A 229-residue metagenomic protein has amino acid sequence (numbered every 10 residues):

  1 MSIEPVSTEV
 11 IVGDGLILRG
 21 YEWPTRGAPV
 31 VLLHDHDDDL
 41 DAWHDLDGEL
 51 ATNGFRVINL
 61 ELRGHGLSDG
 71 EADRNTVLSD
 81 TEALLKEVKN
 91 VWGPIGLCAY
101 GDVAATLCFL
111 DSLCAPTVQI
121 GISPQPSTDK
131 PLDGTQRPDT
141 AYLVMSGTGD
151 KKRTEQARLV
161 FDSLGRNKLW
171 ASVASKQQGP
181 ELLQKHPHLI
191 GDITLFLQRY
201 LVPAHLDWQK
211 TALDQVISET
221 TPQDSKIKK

Functional and structural regions predicted by a protein language model:
M1-W23: N-terminal cap/lid segment of alpha/beta-hydrolase-fold proteins
H36-D47, Q156: The serine-hydrolase catalytic nucleophile loop
L50-D69: Conserved alpha/beta-hydrolase
E71-N90: Alpha/beta-hydrolase active-site loop
K86-P138: Primarily recognizes the serine-hydrolase "nucleophile elbow" in alpha/beta-hydrolase and SGNH/GDSL folds
P138-D139, V144-S146: Short beta-strand/loop motif that positions the catalytic acidic residue of the alpha/beta-hydrolase fold
R153-S163: Short alpha-helix in the alpha/beta-hydrolase fold that links the catalytic acid
L164-E181: Catalytic histidine neighborhood in serine/cysteine hydrolases with alpha/beta-hydrolase-type architecture
